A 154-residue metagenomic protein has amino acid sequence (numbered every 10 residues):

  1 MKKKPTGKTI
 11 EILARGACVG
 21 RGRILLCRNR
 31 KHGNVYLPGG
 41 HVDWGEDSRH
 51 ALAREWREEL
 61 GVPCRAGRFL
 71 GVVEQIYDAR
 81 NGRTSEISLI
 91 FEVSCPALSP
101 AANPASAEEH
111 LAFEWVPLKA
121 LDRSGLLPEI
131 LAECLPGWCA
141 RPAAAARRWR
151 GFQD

Functional and structural regions predicted by a protein language model:
M1-R15, R21, F152: Acidic, metal-coordinating catalytic segment for phosphate/diphosphate chemistry, firing primarily on the Nudix
R30-V35, S106-D154: Nudix hydrolase/Nudix homology domain
N34-V35, V73-Y77: Short, solvent-exposed loop/turn segments at secondary-structure junctions
L37-G39: Thr-Gly-centered strand-to-loop micro-motif
V42-R65, Q75-L127: Unchanged
